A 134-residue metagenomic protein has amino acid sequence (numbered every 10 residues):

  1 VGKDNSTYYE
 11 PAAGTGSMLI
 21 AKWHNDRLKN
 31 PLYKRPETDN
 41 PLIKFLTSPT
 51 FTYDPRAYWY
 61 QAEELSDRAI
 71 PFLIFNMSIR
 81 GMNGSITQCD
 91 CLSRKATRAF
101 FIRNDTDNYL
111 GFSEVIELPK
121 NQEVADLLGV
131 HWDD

Functional and structural regions predicted by a protein language model:
V1-D134: Class I S-adenosyl-L-methionine-dependent methyltransferase catalytic core
